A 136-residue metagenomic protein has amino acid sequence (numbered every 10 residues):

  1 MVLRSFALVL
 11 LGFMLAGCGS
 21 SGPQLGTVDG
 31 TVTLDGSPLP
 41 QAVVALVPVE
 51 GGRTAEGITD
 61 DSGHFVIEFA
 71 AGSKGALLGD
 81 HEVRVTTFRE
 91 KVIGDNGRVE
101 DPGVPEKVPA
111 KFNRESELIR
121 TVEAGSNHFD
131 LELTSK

Functional and structural regions predicted by a protein language model:
M1-A16: Sec-dependent bacterial lipoprotein signal peptides
C18-K136: Beta-strand-dominated extracellular/periplasmic modules and repeats in secreted or surface-exposed proteins
